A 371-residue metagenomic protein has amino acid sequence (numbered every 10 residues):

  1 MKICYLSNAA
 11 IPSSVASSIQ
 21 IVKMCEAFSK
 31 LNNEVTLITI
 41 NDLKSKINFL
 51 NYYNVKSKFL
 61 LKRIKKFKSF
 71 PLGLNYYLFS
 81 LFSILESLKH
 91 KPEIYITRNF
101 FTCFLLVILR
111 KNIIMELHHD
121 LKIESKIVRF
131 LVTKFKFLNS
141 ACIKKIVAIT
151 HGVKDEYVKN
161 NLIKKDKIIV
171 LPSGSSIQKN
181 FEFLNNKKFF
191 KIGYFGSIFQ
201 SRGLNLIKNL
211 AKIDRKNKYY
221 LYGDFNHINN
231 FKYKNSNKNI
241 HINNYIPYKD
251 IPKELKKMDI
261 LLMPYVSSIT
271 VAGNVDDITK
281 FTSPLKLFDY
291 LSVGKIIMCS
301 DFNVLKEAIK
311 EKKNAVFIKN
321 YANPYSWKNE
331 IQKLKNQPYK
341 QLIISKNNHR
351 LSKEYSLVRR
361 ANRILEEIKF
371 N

Functional and structural regions predicted by a protein language model:
C4-L6, V147, S175, L184-R202 (+2 more regions): Conserved donor-binding/catalytic core segment of Leloir-type glycosyltransferases
S7-S14, A27, L31-L78, V153 (+4 more regions): N-terminal strand-loop element at the rim of the active site of nucleotide-sugar-dependent glycosyltransferases
K23-E26, L81-L88, F104-I108, M115 (+2 more regions): Membrane-proximal helix-turn-helix segments that form the acceptor-binding/catalytic region of lipid-linked
L105-L106, I123-E124, N139-K167, S175-I177 (+4 more regions): A short, active-site helix/loop in glycosyltransferases that binds the activated sugar's phosphate group
Q178, K253, Y321-S326, N336-K369: A charged, aromatic-enriched C-terminal amphipathic alpha-helix characteristic of glycosyltransferases across folds
R202, K249-E254, D259-D289, C299-E307: Nucleotide-sugar-dependent
G223, N229-I260, T270: Nucleotide-activated donor-binding/catalytic signature segment of Leloir-type glycosyltransferases, i.e., the conserved
L285, K306-Q332: Change "using UDP/GDP/dTDP sugars" to "using nucleotide sugars
